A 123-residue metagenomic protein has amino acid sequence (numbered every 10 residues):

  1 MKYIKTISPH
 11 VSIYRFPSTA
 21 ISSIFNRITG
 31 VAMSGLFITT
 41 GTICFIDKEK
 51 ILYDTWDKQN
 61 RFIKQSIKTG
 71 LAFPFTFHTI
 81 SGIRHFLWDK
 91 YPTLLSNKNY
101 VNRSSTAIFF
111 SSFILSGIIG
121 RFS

Functional and structural regions predicted by a protein language model:
M1-S123: Membrane-embedded alpha-helical bundles that constitute the cytochrome b-like, heme-associated redox core of multi-pass
